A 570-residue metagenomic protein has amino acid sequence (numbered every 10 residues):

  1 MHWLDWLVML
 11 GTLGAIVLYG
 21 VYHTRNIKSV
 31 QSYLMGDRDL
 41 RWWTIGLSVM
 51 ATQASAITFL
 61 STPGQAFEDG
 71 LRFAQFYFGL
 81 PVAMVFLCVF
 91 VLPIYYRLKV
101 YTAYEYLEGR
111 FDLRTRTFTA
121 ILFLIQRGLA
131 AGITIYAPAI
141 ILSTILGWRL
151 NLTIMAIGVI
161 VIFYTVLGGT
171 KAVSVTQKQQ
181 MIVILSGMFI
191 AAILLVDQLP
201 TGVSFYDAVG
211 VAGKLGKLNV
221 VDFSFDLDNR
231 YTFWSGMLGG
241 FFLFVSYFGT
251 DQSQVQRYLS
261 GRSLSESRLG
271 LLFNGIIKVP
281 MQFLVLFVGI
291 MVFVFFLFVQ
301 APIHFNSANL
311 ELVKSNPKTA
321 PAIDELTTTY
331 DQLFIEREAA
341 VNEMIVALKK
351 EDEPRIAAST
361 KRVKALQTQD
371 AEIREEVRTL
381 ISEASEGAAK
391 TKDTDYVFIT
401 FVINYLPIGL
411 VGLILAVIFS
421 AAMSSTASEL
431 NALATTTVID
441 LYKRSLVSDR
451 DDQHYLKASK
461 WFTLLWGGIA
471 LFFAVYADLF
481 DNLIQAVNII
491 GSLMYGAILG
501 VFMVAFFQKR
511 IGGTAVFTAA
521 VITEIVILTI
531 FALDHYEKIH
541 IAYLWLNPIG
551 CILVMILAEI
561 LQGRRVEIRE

Functional and structural regions predicted by a protein language model:
M1-E570: Membrane-embedded helix-loop-helix hairpins and adjacent transmembrane boundary segments in multi-pass transporters
